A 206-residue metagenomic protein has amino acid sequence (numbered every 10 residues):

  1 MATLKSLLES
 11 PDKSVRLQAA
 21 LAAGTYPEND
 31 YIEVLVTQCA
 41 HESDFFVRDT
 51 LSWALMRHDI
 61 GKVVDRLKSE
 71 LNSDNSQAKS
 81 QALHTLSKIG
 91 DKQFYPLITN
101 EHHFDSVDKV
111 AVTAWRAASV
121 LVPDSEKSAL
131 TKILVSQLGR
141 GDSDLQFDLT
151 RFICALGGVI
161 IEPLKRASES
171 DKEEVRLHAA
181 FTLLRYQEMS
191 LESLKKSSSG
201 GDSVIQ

Functional and structural regions predicted by a protein language model:
M1-E9, Y26-A40, I60-N72, D91-F104 (+3 more regions): Amphipathic alpha-helical scaffolding segments comprising HEAT/armadillo-like alpha-solenoid repeats
S6, K13-E28, T37, F46-G61 (+6 more regions): Structural detector for internal amphipathic alpha-helices that build alpha-solenoid repeat scaffolds
P11-D12, S43-D44, D74-S76, S106-V107 (+2 more regions): Short inter-helical turns and helix N-cap capping residues of alpha-solenoid HEAT/ARM repeat scaffolds
D108, K165-E174, L184: TPR/TPR-like (Sel1-like) alpha-helical repeat modules
R176-Q206: Alpha-helical oligomerization segments
